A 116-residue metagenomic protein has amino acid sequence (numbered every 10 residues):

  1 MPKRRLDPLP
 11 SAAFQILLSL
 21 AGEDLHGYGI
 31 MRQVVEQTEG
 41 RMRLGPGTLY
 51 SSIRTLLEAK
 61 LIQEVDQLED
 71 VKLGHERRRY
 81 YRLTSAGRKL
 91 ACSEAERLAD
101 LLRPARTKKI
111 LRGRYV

Functional and structural regions predicted by a protein language model:
M1, A86-V116: Amphipathic alpha-helical dimerization/coiled-coil segments that flank or bridge DNA-binding/regulatory modules
M1-L9, Y81: Basic, short loop/linker segments at the boundary and entry of helix-turn-helix/winged-helix-like folds
L6-T48: N-terminal helix-turn-helix DNA-binding core of bacterial DNA-binding proteins
L49-L56: Basic amphipathic alpha-helical segments that dock to polyanions
L57-G74, R82: Beta-hairpin "wing" of winged helix-turn-helix
R77: Exposed loop/turn and edge beta-strand positions of beta-sandwich/beta-sheet ligand-binding modules
